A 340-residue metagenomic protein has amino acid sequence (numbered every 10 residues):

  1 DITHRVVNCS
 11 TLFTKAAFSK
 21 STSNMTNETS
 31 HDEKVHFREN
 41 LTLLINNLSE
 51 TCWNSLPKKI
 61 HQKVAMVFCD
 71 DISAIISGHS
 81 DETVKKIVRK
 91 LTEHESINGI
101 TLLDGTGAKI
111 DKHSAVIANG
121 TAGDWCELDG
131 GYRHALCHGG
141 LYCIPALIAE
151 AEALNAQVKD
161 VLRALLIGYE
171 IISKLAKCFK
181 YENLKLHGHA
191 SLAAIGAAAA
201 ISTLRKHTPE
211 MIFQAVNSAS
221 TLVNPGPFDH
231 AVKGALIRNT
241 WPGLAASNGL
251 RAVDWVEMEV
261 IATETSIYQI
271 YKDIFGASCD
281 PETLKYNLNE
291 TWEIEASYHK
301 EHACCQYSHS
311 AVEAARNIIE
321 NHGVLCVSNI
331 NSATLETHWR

Functional and structural regions predicted by a protein language model:
D1-T22: N-terminal mitochondrial targeting presequence
V7, F275-S278, L325: Compositionally biased, intrinsically disordered low-complexity regions
N27-E295, W339: N-terminal core-entry segment
W292-I330: A conserved active-site cap/scaffold subdomain adjacent to cofactor or substrate pockets
S328-R340: Acidic/charged, solvent-exposed loop-and-adjacent secondary-structure segments enriched in E/D, K/R, S/T, and G/P
